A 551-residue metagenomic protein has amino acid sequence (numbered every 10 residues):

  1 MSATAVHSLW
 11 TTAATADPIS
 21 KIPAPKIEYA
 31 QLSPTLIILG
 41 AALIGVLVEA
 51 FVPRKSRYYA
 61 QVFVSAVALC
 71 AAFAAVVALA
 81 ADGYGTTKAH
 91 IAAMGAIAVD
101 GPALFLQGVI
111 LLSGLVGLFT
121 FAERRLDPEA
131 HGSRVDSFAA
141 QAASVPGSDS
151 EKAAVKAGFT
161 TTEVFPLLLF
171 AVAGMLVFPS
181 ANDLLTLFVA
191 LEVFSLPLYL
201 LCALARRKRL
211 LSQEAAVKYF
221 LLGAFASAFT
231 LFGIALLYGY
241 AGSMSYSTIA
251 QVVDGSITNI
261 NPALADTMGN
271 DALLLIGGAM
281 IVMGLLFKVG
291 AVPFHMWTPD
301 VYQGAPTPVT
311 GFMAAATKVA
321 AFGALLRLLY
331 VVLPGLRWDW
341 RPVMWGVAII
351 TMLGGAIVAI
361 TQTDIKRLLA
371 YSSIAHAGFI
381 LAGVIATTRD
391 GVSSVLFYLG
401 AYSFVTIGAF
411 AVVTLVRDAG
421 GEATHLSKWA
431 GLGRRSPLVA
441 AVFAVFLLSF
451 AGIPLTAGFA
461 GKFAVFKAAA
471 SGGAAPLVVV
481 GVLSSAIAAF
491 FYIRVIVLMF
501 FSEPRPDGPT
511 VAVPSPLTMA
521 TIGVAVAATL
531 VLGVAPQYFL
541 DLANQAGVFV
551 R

Functional and structural regions predicted by a protein language model:
S2-R551: Alpha-helical transmembrane segments of multi-pass membrane proteins predominantly involved in bioenergetics
